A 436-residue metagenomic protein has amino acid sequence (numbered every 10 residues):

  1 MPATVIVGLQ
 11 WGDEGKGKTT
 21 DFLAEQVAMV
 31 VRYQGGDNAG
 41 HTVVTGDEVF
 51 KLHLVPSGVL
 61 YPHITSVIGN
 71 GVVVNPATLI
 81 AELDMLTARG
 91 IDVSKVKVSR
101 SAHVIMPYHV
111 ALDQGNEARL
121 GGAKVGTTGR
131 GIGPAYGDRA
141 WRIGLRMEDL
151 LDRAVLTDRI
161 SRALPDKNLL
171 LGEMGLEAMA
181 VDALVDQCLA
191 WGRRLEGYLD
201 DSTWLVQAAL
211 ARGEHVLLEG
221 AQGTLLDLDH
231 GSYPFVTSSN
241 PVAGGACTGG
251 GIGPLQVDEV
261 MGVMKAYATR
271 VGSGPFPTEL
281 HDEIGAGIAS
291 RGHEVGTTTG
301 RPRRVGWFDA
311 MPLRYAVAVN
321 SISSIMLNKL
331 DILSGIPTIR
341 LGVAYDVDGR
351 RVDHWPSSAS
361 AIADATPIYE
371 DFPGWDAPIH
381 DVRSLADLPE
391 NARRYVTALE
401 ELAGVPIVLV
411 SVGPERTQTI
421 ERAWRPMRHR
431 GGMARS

Functional and structural regions predicted by a protein language model:
M1-S436: Non-transmembrane, aqueous-exposed alpha-helical and coiled segments at domain scale
